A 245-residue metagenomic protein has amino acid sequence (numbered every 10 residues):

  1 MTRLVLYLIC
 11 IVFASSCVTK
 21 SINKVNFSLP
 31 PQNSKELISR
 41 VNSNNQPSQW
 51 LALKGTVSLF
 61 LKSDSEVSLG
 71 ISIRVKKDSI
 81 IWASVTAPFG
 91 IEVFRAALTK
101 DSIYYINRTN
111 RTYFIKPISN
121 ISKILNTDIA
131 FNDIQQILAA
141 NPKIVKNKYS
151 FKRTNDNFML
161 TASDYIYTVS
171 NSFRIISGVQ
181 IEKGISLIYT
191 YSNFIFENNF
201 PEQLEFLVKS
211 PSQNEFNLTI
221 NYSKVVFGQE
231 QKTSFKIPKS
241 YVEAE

Functional and structural regions predicted by a protein language model:
M1-C17: Sec-dependent bacterial lipoprotein signal peptides
C17-V67, V242-E245: N-terminal leader/targeting segments and the immediate start of mature chains
Q49-V57, V67-I73, S79-V85, F94-A96 (+3 more regions): One face of beta-strands
L59-L61, V75-K77, A87-F89, V208-S212 (+1 more regions): Beta-strand elements of well-folded, non-transmembrane domains
K62-E66, T86-V93, S163, K183-G184 (+1 more regions): Solvent-exposed loop/turn segments connecting transmembrane beta-strands in outer-membrane beta-barrel proteins
I80-F131: An acidic-aromatic
I124-T127, N132-K152: C-terminal low-complexity, charged extensions that often adopt amphipathic alpha-helices
N147-E245: Gly/Pro-enriched, hydrophobic low-complexity segments that function as extracytoplasmic propeptides/linkers
